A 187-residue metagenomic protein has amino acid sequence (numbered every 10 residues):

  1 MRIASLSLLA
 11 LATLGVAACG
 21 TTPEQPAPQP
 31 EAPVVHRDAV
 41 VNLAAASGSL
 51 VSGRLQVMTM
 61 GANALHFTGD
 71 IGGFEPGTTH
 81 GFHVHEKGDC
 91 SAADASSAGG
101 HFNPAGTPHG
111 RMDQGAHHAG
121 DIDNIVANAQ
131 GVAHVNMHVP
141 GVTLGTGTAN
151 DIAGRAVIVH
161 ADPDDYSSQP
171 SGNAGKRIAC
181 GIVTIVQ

Functional and structural regions predicted by a protein language model:
M1-L8: Bacterial N-terminal signal peptides that target proteins for export
I3, C19-Q187: N-terminal leader/targeting pre-sequences
A10-L11, F82: Secretory-pathway extracellular proteins and peptide precursors enriched for disulfide-bonded cysteines
T13-V16: Bacterial Sec-type N-terminal signal peptides, specifically the leucine/valine-rich hydrophobic h-region
